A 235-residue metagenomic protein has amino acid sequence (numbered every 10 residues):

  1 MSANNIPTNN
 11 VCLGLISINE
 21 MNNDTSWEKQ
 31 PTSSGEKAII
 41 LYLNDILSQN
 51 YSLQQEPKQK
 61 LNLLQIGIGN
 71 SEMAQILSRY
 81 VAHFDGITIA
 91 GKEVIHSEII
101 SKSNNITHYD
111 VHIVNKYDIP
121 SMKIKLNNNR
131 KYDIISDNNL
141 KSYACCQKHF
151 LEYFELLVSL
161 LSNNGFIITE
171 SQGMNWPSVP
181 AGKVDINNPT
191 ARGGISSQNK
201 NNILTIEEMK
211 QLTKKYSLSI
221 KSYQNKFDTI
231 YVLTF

Functional and structural regions predicted by a protein language model:
T8-Q54: Class I SAM-dependent methyltransferase Rossmann-like catalytic core, especially the SAM/SAH-binding loop
Q59-G69: Conserved class I S-adenosyl-L-methionine
N70-D118: Class I SAM-dependent methyltransferase SAM/SAH-binding core
M122-I135: A short acidic, Gly/Pro-enriched loop at the edge of an enzyme's catalytic core that lines a small-molecule cofactor
D137-L140: A short beta-strand submotif of the Rossmann-like class I SAM-dependent methyltransferase core that lines
Y143-L156: A short, conserved alpha-helix within the catalytic core of class I
N164-N175: Conserved beta-strand signature within the Rossmann-like core of class I S-adenosyl-L-methionine
P180-T213: Conserved Class I S-adenosyl-L-methionine
